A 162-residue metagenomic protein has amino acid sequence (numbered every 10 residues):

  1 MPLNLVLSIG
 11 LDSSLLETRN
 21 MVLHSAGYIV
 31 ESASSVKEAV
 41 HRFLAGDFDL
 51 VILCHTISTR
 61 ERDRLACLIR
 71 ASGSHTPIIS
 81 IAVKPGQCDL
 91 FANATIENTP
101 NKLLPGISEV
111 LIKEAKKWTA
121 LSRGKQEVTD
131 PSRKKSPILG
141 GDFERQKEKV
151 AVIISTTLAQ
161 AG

Functional and structural regions predicted by a protein language model:
P2-L3: Phosphate-coordination loops involved in phosphoryl transfer and adenosine-cofactor binding
L11-E31: Two-component/phosphorelay signaling modules centered on CheY-like receiver
S32-L50: Acidic, metal-coordinating helix/loop segments flanking the phosphotransfer/catalytic sites of two-component signaling
D49-A71, V83-K84: Conserved phosphotransfer microenvironments
A66, H75-C88, E97: A short, hydrophobic beta-strand element within the central beta-sheet of small alpha/beta folds
Q87-L90, N98-K125: C-terminal output helix
I112-K116, S122-G162: C-terminal output/effector regions of signal-responsive regulators
